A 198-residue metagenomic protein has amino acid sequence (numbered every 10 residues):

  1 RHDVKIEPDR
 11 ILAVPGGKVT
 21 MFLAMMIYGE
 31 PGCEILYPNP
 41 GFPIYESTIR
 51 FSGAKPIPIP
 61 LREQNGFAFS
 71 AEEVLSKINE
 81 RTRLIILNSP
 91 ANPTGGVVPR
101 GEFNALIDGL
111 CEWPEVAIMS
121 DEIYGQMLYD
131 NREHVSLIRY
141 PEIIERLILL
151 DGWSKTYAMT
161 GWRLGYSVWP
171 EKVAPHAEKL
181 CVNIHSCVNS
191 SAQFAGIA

Functional and structural regions predicted by a protein language model:
R1-E34: Phosphate-binding glycine-rich loop
D3-K5, C111-V116, Y140-E145, K172: Short helix-capping segments at alpha-helix termini
V14, I59, L150: Hydrophobic residues at beta-strand termini and immediately following loops that shape nucleotide-binding pockets
I27-I49: Conserved PLP-anchoring active-site segment centered on the Schiff-base-forming lysine
F51-P56: A short helix-loop-beta submotif of the ANL/AMP-binding
I57, R62-D130: Active-site phosphate-binding strand-loop segment of PLP-dependent enzymes
Y140-A198: Conserved core segment of the aminotransferase class I/II
